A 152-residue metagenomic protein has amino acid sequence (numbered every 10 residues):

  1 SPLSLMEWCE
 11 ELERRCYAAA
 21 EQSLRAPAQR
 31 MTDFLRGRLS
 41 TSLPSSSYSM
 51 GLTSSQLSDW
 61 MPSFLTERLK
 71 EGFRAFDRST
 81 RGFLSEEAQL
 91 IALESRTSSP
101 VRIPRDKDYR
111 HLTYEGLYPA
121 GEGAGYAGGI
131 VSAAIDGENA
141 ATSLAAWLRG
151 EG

Functional and structural regions predicted by a protein language model:
S1-Q56: An anion/pyrophosphate-binding glycine-rich loop and adjacent beta-alpha core in soluble alpha-beta enzymes
Q22, M31, S143-G152: Active-site-proximal substrate-binding core of FAD-dependent oxidoreductases
L35, F73-L84, A141-L148: Structural signal for hydrophobic packing residues in well-ordered secondary-structure cores of soluble enzyme domains
R36-S40, S95-S98, D106-D108, V131 (+1 more regions): Short capping/connector residues at structural and topological boundaries
L52-G125: A glycine-rich dinucleotide-binding beta-alpha-beta segment and adjacent secondary-structure elements that constitute
H111-E115, I135, A145-E151: Non-transmembrane, aqueous-exposed alpha-helical and coiled segments at domain scale
G123-W147: A conserved FAD-binding loop/helix module that cradles the flavin
